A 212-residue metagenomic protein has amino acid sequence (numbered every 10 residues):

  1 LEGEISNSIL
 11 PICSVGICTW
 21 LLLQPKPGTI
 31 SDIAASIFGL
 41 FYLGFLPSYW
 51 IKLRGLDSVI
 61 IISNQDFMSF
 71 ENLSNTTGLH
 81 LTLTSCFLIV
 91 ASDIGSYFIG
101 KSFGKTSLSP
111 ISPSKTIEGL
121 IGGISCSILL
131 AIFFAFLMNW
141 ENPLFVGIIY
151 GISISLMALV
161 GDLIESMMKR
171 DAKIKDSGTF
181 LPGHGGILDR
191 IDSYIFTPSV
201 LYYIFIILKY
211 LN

Functional and structural regions predicted by a protein language model:
L1-T116, L120-I152: Membrane-embedded alpha-helical bundles of polytopic integral membrane proteins
I12, S48, G183, P198-S199: Hydrophobic residues in alpha-helical membrane-spanning segments
F87-L108, I117-I121, L156-P198: Acidic (Asp/Glu-rich) catalytic motifs at the cytosolic membrane interface
S127-I128, R190, T197, I206: Hydrophobic transmembrane alpha-helices of multi-pass small-molecule transporters
L130-F133, P198-Y202: Short, structured secondary-structure boundary patches
F134, L188, I204-F205: Interfacial segments of multi-pass membrane proteins
P143-G147, I191, Y210-L211: Short, conserved aromatic-histidine micro-motifs
Y203-N212: Juxtamembrane boundary at the C-terminal end of a transmembrane helix
